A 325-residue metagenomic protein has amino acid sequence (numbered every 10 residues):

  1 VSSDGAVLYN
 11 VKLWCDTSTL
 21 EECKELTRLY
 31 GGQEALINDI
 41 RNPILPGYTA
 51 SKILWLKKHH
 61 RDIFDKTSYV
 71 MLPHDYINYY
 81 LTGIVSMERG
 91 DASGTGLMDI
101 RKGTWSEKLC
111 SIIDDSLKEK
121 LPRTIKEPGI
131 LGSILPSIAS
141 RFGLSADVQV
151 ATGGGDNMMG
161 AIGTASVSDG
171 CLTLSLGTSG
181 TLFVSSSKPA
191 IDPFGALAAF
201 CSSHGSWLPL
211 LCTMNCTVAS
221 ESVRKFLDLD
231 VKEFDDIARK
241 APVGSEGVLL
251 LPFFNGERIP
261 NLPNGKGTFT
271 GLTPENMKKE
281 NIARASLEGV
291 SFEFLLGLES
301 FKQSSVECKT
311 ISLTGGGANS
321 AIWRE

Functional and structural regions predicted by a protein language model:
S3, L20, T27-P43, G47-S86 (+3 more regions): Active-site core segments that coordinate phosphate-bearing ligands/cofactors across diverse enzyme families
D16: Carbohydrate-associated surface elements
E88-D91: N-terminal entrance/gating region of PLP-dependent enzymes' catalytic architecture
D114-K126: A conserved helix-loop-beta module that forms one wall/lid of the active-site cleft in ATP-utilizing catalytic domains
